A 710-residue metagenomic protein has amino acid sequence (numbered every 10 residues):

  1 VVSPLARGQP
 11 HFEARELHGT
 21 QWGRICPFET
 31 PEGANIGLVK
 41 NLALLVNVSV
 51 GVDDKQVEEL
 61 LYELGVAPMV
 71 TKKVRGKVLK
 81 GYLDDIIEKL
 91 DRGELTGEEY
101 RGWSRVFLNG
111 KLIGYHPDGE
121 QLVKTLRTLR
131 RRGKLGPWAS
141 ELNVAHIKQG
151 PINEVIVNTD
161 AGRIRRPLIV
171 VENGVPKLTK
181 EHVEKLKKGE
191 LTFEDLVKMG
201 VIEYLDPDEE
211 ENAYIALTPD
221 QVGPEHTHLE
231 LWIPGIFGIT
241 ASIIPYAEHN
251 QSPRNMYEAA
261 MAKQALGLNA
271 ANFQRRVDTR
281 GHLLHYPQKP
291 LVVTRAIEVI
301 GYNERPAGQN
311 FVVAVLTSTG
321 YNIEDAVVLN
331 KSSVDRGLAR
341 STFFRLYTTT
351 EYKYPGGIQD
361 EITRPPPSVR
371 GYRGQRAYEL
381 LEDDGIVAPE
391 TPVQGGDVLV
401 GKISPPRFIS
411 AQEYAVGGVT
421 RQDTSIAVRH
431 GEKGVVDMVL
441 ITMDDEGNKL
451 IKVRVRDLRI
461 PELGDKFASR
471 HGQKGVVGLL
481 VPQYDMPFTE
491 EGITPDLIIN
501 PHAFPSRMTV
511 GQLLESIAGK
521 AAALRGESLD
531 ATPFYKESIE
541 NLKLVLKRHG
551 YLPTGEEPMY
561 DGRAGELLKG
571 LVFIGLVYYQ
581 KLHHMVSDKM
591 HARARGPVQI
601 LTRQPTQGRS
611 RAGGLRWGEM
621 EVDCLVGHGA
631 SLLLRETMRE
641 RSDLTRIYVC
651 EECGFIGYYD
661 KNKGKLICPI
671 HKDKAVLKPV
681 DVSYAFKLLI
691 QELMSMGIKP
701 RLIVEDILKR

Functional and structural regions predicted by a protein language model:
V1-R710: Conduit-forming functional cores of very large proteins
